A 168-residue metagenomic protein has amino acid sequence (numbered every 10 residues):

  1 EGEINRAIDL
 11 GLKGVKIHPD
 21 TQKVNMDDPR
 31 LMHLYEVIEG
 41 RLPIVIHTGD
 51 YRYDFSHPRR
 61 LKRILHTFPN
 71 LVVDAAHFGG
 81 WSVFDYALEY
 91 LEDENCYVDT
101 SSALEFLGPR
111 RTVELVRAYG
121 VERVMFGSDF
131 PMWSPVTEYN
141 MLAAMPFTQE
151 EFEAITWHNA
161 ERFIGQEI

Functional and structural regions predicted by a protein language model:
E1-A7: Short, acidic/polar
R6, V121-R123, V136-I168: Mid-to-C-terminal alpha-helical segments outside catalytic/metal-binding sites
A7, V15, I38, H77 (+5 more regions): Conserved, mostly hydrophobic/aromatic
L10: FAD cofactor-binding and catalytic pocket of flavoenzymes
K13-I17, K23-M125: Catalytic pocket-lining loop regions of alpha/beta-barrel enzymes, especially the amidohydrolase/enolase/GH5 lineages
S56, P135-V136: Short N-terminal helix/helix-N-cap motif within the alpha/beta-hydrolase-1
S128-P135: Short glycine/proline-rich, acidic loop/turn segments that cap or connect secondary-structure elements
